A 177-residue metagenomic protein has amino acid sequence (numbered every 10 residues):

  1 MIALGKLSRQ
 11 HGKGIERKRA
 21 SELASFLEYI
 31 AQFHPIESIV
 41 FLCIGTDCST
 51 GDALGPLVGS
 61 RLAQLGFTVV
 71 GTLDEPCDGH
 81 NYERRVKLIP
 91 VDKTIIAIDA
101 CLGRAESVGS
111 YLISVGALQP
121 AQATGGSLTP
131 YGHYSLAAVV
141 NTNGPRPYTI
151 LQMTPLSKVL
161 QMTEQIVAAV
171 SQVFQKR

Functional and structural regions predicted by a protein language model:
M1-I95, A100-R177: N-terminal catalytic or cofactor-binding beta/alpha core of small enzyme domains
